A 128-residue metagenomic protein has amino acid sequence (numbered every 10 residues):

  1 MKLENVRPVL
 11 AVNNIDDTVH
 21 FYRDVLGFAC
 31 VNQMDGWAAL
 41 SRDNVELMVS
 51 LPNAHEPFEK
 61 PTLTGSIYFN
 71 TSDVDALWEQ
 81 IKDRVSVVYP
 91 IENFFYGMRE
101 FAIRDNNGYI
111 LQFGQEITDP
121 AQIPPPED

Functional and structural regions predicted by a protein language model:
M1-D17, G65-I67, E116-D128: N-terminal beta-strand motif that seeds the catalytic metal site of vicinal oxygen chelate
N5-N13, A38-S41, E56-D83, R99-R104: Vicinal oxygen chelate
R7, L26, Q112: Short catalytic micro-motifs in class I SAM-dependent methyltransferases
D16-F28: Amphipathic alpha-helical segments
G27-N32, S86-V88: Short secondary-structure junctions
A29-T62, I110-Q115: Conserved short beta-strand elements that form part of the metal-binding/catalytic scaffold of enzyme active sites
W78, K82-D128: Vicinal oxygen chelate
